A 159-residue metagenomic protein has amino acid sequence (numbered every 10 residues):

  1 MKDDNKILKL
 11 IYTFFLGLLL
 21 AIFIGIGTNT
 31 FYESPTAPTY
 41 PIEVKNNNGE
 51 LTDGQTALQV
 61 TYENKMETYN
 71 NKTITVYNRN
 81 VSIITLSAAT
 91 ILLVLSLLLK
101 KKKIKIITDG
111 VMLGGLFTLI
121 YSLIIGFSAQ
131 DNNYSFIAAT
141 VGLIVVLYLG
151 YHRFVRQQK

Functional and structural regions predicted by a protein language model:
M1-P35, L143, G150-Q157: Hydrophobic secretory-pathway targeting helix
K2-N5, N48-T56, K102-K105: Alpha-helix capping and helix-coil boundary motifs
N5-I11, T75-N78, K101-I104, T108: Membrane-interface helix-boundary signature
L18, T85, V111-G115: Hydrophobic alpha-helical transmembrane segments of polytopic
F31-Y77: Low-complexity, proline/glycine-enriched hydrophobic segments characteristic of transmembrane helices
T75-A88: N-terminal membrane-entry
L92-K159: Juxtamembrane interface at the cytosolic side of transmembrane helices
